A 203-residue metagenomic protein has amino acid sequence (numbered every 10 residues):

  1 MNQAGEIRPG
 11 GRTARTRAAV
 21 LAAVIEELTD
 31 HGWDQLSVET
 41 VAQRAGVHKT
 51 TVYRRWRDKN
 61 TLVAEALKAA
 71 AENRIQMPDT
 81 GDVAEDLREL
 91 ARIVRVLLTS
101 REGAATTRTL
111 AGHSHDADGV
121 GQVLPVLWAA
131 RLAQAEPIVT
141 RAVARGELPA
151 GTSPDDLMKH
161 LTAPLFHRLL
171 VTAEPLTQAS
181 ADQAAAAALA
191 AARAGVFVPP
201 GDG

Functional and structural regions predicted by a protein language model:
M1-I7, E89, A133, P137-A144 (+3 more regions): C-terminal peripheral helix-coil segments that are non-catalytic and often amphipathic
M1-R44, T50, T61: Basic, helix-initiating cap at the start of DNA-binding domains
V20, Q35, D58-V63, N73-R74 (+1 more regions): Short amphipathic alpha-helical segment with a characteristic S/N-K-E followed by hydrophobic residues
T61, A66-L67, L98-P125, E136: Amphipathic alpha-helical segments used for helix-helix packing
I75-A104: Hydrophobic alpha-helical connector segments
D118-A144, D155: Amphipathic alpha-helical packing segments from all-alpha helical-bundle domains
